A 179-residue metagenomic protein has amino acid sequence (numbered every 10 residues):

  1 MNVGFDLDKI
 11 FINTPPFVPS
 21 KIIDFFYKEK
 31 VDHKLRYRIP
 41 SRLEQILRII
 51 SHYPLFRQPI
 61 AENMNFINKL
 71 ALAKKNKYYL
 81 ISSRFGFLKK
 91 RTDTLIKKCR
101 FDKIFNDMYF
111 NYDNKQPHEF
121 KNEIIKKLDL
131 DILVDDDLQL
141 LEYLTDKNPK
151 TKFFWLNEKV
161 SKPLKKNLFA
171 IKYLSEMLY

Functional and structural regions predicted by a protein language model:
M1-H52: Active-site neighborhood of HAD-like aspartate-dependent phosphohydrolases
I12-P15, F87-R91, L141-Y143, S161-L164: Short catalytic/ligand-binding loop motif for oxyanion handling, primarily in non-cytosolic enzymes, centered on
P19-I23, I96-K98, K150-K152: Glycine-rich, phosphate-binding/catalytic loops in enzymes
S51-L80, G86-K90: Short, acidic loop-to-helix structural element flanking the phosphoryl-transfer center in phosphate-processing enzymes
G86-D131: Substrate-recognition "cap/lid" segment bordering the active-site pocket of phosphatases
Y109-Y112, K166-Y179: Short acidic-hydrophobic, aromatic-tinged amphipathic segments that line or gate anion-handling sites
K127-K172: Acidic, Mg2+-coordinating phosphoryl-transfer loop and its flanking beta/alpha structural elements, shared across
